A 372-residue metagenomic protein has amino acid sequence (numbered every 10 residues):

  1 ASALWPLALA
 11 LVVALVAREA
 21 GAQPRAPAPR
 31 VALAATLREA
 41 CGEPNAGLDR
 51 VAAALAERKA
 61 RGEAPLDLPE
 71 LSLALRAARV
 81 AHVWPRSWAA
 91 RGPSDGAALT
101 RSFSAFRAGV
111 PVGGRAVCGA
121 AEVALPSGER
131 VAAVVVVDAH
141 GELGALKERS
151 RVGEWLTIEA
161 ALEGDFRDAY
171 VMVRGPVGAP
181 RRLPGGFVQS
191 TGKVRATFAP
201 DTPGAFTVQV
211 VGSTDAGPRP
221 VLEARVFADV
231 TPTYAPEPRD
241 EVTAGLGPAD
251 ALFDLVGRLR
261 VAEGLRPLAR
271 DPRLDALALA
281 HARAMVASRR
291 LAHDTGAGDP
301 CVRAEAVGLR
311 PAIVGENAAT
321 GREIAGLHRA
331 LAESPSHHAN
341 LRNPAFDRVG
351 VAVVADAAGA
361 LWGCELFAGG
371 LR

Functional and structural regions predicted by a protein language model:
W5-V16: Bacterial N-terminal signal peptides
A17-G21: Intrinsic disorder/low-complexity segments
A22-R372: Functional surface patches built around histidine and acidic residues
